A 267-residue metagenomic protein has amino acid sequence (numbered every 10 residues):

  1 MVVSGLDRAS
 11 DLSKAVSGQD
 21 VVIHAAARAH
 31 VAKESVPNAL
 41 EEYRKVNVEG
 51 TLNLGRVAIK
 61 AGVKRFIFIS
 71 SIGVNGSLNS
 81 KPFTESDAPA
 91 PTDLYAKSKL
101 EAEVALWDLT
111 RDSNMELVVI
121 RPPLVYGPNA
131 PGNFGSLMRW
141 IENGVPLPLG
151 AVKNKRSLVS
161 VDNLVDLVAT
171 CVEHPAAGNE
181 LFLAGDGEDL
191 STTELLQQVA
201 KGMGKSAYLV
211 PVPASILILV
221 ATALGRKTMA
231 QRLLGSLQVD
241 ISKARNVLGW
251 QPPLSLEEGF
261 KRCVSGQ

Functional and structural regions predicted by a protein language model:
S4-E49, N53, V57-K60, V74-S77: NAD(P)H-binding glycine-rich loop region in Rossmannoid oxidoreductase-like domains and their noncatalytic homologs
E42-N53, P89, D93, K97-S98 (+1 more regions): Glycine-rich NAD(P)-binding loop of the Rossmann-fold in SDR/ketoreductase-type enzymes
L52-L94, T110: Conserved Rossmann-fold NAD(P)-dependent oxidoreductase catalytic core, especially the SDR/UDP-sugar
N53, A130-S136, G150-E173, N179-E180: Substrate-positioning beta->alpha
G76, M115-S136: Flexible, glycine-rich beta-alpha linker
A90-V118: Active-site Tyr-X1-5-Lys
V161, E194-Q197, V220-Q251, R262: Conserved C-terminal active-site "lid" loop/helix of NAD(P)H-dependent oxidoreductases that clamps the redox cofactor
T170-T228, E257-V264: Mid/C-terminal beta-alpha module of Rossmann-like enzyme folds, strongest in SDR-family dehydrogenases/epimerases
